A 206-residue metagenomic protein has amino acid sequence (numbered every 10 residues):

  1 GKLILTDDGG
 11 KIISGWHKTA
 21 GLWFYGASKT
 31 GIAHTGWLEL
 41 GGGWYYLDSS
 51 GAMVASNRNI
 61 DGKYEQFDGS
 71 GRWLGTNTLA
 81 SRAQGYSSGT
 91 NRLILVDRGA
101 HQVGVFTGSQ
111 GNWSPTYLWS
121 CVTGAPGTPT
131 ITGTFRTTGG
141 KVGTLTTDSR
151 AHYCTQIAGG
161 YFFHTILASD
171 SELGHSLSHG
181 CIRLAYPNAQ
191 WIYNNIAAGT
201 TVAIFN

Functional and structural regions predicted by a protein language model:
G1-T90: Extracellular adhesion/carbohydrate-binding repeat motifs centered on closely spaced tryptophans
G10, T30, S49-G51, G71 (+6 more regions): A mature extracytoplasmic/lumenal domain signature
E39, N59, S120-V122, R136: Generic structural detector for well-ordered beta-strands
W44, Y64, L93, A100-Q102 (+1 more regions): Structural motif
G69, G75-A125: Cell wall/extracellular polymer interaction/catalysis modules
L74-R82, P129-G140: Short, basic/low-complexity N-terminal boundary segments at the transition from targeting/disordered tails
T128-T132, G139-N206: Exported/periplasmic cell-wall-interacting domains
